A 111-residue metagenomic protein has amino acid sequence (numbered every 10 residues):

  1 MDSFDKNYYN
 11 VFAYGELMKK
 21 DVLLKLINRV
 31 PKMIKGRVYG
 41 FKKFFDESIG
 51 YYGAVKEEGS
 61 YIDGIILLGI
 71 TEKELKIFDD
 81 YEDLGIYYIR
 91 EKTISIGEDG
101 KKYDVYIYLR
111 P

Functional and structural regions predicted by a protein language model:
M1-P111: Glycine-aromatic micro-motifs
